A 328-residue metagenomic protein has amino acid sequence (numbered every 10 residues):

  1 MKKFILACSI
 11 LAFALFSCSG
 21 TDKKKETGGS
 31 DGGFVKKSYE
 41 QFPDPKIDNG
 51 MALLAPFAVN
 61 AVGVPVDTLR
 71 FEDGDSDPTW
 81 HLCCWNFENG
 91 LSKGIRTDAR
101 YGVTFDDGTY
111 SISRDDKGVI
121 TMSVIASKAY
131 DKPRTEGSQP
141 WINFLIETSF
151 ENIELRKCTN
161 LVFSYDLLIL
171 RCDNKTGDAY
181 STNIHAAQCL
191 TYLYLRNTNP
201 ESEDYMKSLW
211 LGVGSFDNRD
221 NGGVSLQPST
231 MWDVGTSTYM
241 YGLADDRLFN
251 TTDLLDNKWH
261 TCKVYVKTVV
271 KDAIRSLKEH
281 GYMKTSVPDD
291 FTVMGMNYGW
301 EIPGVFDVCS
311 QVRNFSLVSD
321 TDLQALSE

Functional and structural regions predicted by a protein language model:
M1-F4: Positively charged n-region of N-terminal signal peptides that target proteins for export
A7-A14: Bacterial N-terminal signal peptides
L15-S19: C-terminal motif of bacterial Sec signal peptides marking the signal peptidase cleavage site
G28-T109, Q324-E328: Extracellular carbohydrate-recognition regions
V103-K175: Short N-terminal edge-element motif at the start of the domain
A126-K128, L167-R171, N197, S215 (+2 more regions): Short, flexible loop/turn elements at secondary-structure junctions
T159-V162, I169-V269: Short helix-loop boundary/capping segments
G242-E328: Long, compositionally biased interface segments
